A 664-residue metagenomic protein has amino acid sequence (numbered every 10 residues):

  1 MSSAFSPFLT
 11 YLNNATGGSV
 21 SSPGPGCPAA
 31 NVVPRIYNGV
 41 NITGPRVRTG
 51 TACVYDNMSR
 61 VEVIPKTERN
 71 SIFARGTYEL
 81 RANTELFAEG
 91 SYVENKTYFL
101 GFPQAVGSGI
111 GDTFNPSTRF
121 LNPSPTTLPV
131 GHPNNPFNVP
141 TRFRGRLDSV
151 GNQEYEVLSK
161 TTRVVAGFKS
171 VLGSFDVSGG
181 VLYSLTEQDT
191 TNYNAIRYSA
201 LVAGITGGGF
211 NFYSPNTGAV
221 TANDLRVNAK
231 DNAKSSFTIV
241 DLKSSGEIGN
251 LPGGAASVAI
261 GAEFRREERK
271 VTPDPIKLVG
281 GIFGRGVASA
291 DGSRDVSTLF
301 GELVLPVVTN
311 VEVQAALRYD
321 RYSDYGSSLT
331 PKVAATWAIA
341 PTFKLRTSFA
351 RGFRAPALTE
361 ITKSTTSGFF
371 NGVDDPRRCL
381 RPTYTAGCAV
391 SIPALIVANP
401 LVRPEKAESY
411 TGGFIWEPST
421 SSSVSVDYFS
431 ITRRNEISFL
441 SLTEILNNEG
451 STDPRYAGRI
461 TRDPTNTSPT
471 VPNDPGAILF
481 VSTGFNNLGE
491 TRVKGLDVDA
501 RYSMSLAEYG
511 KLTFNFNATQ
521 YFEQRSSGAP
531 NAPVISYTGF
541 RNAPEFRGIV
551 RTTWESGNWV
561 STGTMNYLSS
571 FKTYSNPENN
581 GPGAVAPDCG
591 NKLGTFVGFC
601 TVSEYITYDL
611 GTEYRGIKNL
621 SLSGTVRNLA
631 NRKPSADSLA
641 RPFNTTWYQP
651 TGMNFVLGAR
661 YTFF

Functional and structural regions predicted by a protein language model:
M1, A88-E94, G179-L185, V258-R266 (+10 more regions): Transmembrane beta-barrel strands of outer-membrane/channel proteins
T10, N14-S21, P25-T67, F73 (+6 more regions): Surface-exposed, low-complexity loop segments enriched in small/polar and acidic residues
N70-A74, K160-A166, V181-Y183, S236-L242 (+8 more regions): Hydrophobic, lipid-facing positions within transmembrane beta-strands of outer-membrane proteins
G76-Y78, S170-L172, G246-N250, L305 (+9 more regions): Residue-level signature of outer-membrane beta-barrel architecture
R81-N83, V171-D176, G249-S257, V307-V311 (+7 more regions): Short loop/turn motifs that connect adjacent beta-strands in outer-membrane beta-barrel proteins
T190-T191, R197-S199, A350, S367 (+3 more regions): C-terminal beta-signal and terminal closure region of outer-membrane beta-barrel proteins
G368, L512-R615: C-terminal beta-barrel architecture of Gram-negative outer-membrane proteins
S423, R434, F522, M565-P582 (+1 more regions): C-terminal beta-signal and adjacent terminal beta-strands/loops of Gram-negative outer-membrane beta-barrel proteins
